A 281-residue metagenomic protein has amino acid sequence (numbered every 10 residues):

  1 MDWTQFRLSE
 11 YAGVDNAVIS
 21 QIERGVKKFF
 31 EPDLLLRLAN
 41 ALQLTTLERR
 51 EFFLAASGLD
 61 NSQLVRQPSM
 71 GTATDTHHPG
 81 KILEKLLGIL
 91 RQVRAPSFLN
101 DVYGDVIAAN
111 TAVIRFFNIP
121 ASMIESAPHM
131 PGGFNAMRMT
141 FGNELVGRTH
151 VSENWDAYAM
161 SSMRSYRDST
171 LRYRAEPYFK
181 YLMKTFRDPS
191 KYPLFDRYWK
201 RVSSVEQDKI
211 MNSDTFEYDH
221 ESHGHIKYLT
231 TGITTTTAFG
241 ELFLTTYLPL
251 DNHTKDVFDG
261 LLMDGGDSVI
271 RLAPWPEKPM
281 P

Functional and structural regions predicted by a protein language model:
M1-Y11: Short basic helix-loop element that most often maps to the first helix and adjoining turn of HTH DNA-binding modules
Q5, N16-A17, T46: The DNA-contacting recognition helix of HTH DNA-binding domains and analogous helical DNA-recognition elements
G13-F29, R37: Recognition helix of helix-turn-helix/homeodomain-like DNA-binding domains that insert into the DNA major groove
D33-L36, N40-H78: Short amphipathic recognition helices of helix-turn-helix/homeodomain-type DNA-binding modules
V65-I89, V93, D101: Interfacial/linker helices and their anchor residues that mediate assembly or domain coupling
E84-V93, S97-N100, V106-N252, F258-P276: Hydrophobic protein-protein interaction segments
